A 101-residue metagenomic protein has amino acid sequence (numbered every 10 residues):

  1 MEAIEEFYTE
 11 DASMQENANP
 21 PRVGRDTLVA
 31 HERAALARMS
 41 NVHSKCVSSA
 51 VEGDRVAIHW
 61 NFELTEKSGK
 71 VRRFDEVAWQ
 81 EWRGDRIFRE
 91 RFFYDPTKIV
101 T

Functional and structural regions predicted by a protein language model:
M1-G53: A solvent-exposed, acidic/Ser-Thr-rich amphipathic alpha-helical stretch
D26, S68-V71, I99-T101: A short, polar/proline- and glycine-enriched secondary-structure boundary/capping micro-motif
R38, L64-R73: Short, cysteine-centered beta-strand-loop-beta hairpins and adjacent loop/turn segments enriched in charged/polar
H43-K45, H59, R72-A78: Short, surface-exposed coil-to-beta transition loops
V51-F62: A short hydrophobic beta-strand element
F62-L64, W82: Hydrophobic beta-strand positions in extracellular immunoglobulin-like domains
D75-T101: Short beta-strand edge/turn micro-motifs at domain boundaries
